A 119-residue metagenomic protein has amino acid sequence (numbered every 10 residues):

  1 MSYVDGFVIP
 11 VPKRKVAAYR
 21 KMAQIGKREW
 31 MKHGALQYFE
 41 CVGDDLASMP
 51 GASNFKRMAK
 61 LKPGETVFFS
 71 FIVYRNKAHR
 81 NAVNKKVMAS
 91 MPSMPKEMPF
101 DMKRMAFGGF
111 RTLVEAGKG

Functional and structural regions predicted by a protein language model:
M1-I25: Long, hydrophobic N-terminal alpha-helical segment
V4-V11, P50-V87: Short, well-ordered beta-strand segments in beta-rich or mixed alpha/beta enzyme and ligand-binding folds
A17, A78-R80, E115: Residue-level signal for secondary-structure boundary sites
K21-F39: Core segments of cupin and vicinal oxygen chelate
K27-W30, M88-P95: A common structural junction motif
K32-H33, R75-A78, P99-D101: A short, structured loop/turn motif at beta-sheet edges
A35-P63, P92-G119: Glycine-rich beta-strand-turn "strand-cap" elements at beta-sheet edges
